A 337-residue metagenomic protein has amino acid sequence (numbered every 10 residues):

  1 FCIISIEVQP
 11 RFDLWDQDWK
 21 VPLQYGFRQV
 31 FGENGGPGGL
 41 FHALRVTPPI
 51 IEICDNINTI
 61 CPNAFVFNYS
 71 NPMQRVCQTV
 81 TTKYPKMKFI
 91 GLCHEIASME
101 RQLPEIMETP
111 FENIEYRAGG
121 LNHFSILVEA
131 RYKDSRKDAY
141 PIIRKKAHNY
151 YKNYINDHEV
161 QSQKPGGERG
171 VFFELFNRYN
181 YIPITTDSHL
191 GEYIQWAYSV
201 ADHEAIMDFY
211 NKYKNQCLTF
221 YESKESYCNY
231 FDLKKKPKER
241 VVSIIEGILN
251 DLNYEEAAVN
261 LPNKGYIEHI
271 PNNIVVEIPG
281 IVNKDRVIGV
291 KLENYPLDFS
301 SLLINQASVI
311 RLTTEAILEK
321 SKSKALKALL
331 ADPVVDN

Functional and structural regions predicted by a protein language model:
F1-I6: N-terminal Rossmann-like NAD(P) cofactor-binding module of classical short-chain dehydrogenase/reductase
Q9: Active-site beta-alpha loop architecture of Rossmann-like, nucleotide-cofactor-dependent enzymes
D13-Y84: Rossmann-fold NAD(P)-binding glycine/threonine-rich loop
H42-P49, E95, K236, N305: Soluble or luminal CAZymes and related metallo-dependent hydrolases
A43, F89, K320: Flexible, glycine- and charge-enriched loops at secondary-structure boundaries
P48, E52-D55, T59, Q78 (+8 more regions): A broad, structural surface signal
D55, I60, F65-D134: Rossmann-fold dinucleotide-binding core
E108-N337: Long, compositionally biased stretches enriched for glycine and/or charged residues
